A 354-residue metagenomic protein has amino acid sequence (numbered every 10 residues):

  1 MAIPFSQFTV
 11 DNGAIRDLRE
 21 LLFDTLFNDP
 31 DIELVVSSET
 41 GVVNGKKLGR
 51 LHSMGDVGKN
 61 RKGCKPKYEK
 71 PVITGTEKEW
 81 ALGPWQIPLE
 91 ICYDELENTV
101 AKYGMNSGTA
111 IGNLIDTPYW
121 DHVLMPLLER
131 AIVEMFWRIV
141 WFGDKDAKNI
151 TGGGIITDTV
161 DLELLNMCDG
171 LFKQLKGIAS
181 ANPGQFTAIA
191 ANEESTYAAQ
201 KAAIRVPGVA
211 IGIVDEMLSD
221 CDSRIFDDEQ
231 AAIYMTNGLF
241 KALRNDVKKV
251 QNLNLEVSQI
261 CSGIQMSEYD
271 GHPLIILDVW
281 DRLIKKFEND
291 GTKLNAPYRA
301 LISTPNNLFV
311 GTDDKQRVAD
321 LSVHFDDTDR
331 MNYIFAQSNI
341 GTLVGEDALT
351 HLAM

Functional and structural regions predicted by a protein language model:
A2-V42, V160-G212, K241-M354: Sequence/fold signature of self-assembling virion shell proteins
F23-M105, L162-L164: Assembly/oligomerization interface modules of large self-assembling protein complexes
G45-K59, P126, R130-M135, D146-G154 (+2 more regions): Short, charged N-terminal helix-start/capping segments
L48, C64-I73, L96-N98, Y103-S107 (+8 more regions): Generic preference for flexible, low-structure residues
V57-E69, P88, A131, M135 (+2 more regions): Noncatalytic linker/hinge segments flanking ATPase motor cores
P71-S180, S223-K241, F325-T342: Long, contiguous amphipathic alpha-helices that act as assembly "spine/axial" helices in icosahedral shell and virion
V72-I73, E216-M217, V318: Short secondary-structure boundary micro-motifs
I204-D246: C-terminal interaction module
